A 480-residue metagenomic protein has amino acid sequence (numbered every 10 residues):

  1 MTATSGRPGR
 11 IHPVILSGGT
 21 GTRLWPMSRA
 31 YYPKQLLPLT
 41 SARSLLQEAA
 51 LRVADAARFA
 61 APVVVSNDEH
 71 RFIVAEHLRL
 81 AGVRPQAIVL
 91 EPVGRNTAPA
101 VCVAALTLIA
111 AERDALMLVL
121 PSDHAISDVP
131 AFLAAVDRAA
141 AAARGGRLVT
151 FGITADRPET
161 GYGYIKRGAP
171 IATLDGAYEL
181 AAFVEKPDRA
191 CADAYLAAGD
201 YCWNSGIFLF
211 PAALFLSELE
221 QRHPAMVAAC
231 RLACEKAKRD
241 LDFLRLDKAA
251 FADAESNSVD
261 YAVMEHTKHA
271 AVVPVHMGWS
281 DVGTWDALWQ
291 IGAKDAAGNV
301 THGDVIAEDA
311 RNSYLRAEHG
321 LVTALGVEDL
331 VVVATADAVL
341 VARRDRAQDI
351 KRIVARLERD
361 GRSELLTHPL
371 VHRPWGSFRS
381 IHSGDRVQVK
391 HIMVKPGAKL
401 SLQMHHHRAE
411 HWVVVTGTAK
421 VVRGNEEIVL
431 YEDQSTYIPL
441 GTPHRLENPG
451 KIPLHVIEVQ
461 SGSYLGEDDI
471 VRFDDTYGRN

Functional and structural regions predicted by a protein language model:
T2-I15, T22-P33, P38-P121, A125-L133 (+2 more regions): Conserved N-terminal catalytic core of the sugar/cofactor nucleotidyltransferase
T2-R10, A213-V413, T418-T436, H444 (+3 more regions): Left-handed beta-helix
L16, L120, V414, V459: Catalytic metal- and UDP-sugar-binding loop of GT-A-like glycosyltransferases, i.e., residues flanking the conserved
F59-V63, A181, A338: Short active-site oxyanion
M117, A181, D200, I207-F208 (+3 more regions): A residue-level structural signature of the nucleotidyltransferase/glycosyltransferase Rossmann-like core
D128-D253, A271: Conserved core of the sugar-phosphate nucleotidyltransferase
V456: Noncatalytic nucleic-acid binding interfaces
